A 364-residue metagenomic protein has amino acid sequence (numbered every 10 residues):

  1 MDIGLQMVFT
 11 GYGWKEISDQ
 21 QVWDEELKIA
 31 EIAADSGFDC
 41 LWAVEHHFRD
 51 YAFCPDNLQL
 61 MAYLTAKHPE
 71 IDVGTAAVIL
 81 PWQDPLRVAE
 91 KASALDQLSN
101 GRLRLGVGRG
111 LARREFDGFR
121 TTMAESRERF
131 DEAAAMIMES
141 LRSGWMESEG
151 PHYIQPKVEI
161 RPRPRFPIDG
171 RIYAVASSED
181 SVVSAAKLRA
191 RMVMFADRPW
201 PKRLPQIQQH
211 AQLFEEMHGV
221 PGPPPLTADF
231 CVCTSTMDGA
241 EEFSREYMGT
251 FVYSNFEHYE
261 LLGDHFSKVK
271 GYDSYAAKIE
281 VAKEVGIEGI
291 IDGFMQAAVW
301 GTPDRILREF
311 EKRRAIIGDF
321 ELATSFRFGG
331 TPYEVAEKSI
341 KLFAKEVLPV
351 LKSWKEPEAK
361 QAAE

Functional and structural regions predicted by a protein language model:
M1, D84-A190, P201-G219, A362: Internal, glycine-rich beta/alpha segment that forms the wall or movable "lid" of small-molecule/cofactor binding
M1-V73, I168-G170, Q361-E364: N-terminal beta1-alpha1-beta2 module of alpha/beta enzyme domains
I3-M7, L41-A43, V73-A76, L103-V107 (+4 more regions): Hydrophobic faces of well-ordered beta-strands that scaffold small-molecule active sites in alpha/beta enzyme cores
L5-M7, D35, A124-R161, P201-D319 (+1 more regions): An alpha-helical appendage that flanks or caps ligand/catalytic pockets
F9-D24, V78-L86, F166-A176, F294-P303: Active-site mouth loops of central-metabolism enzymes
Q20-I32, A176-V183, R305-K312: Short, acidic/polar
G37, E45, L64, L95 (+6 more regions): Conserved, mostly hydrophobic/aromatic
C40-M61, I79, D197-W200, S325-A336: Glycine-rich, proline-tolerant flexible connector loops at the mouths of alpha/beta enzymes
